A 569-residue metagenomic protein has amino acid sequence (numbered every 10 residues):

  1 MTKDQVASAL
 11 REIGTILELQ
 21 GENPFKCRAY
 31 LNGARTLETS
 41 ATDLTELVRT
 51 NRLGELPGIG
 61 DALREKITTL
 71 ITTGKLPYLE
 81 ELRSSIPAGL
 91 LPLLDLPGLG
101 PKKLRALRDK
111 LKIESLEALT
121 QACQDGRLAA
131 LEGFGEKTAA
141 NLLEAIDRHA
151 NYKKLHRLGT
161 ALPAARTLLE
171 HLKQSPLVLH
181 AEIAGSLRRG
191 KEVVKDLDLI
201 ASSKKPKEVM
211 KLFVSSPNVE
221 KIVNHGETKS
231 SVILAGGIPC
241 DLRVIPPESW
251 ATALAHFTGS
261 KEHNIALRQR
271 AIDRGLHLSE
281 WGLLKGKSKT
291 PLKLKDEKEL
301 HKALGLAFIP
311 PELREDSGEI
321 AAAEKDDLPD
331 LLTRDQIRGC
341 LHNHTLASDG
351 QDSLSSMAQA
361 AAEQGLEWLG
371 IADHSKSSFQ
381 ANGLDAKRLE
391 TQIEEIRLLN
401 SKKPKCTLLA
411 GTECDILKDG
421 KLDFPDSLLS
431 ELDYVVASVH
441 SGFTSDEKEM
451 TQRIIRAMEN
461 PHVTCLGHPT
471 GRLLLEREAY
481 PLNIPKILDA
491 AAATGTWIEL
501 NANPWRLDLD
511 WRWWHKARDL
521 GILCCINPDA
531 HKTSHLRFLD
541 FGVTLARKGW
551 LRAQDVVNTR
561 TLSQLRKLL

Functional and structural regions predicted by a protein language model:
M1-E22: Charged, compositionally biased N-terminal leader segments and the immediate start of the first structured element
L10-I16, I146-H149, A372-S377: A short small-residue
G14, P24-S230, A251-T252, I265 (+3 more regions): Accessory alpha-helical DNA-binding modules that contact the DNA backbone or grooves
G14-G21, A150-K154, V439, F443 (+2 more regions): Short amphipathic alpha-helical interaction patches enriched in hydrophobic/aromatic residues with interspersed Lys/Arg
L158, L346-A347: Short acidic-aromatic active-site loops that bind/stabilize oxyanions
A181-I183, G339-N343, E413: Two-metal-ion RNase H-like nuclease active-site motif
L187, C414-I416: Hydrophobic pocket-lining residues within nucleotide cofactor-binding pockets
G190-L276, E280-T345, S353-G365, L369-I371 (+2 more regions): Charged catalytic cores and adjacent phosphate/nucleic-acid-binding surfaces used for phosphate/nucleic-acid chemistry
